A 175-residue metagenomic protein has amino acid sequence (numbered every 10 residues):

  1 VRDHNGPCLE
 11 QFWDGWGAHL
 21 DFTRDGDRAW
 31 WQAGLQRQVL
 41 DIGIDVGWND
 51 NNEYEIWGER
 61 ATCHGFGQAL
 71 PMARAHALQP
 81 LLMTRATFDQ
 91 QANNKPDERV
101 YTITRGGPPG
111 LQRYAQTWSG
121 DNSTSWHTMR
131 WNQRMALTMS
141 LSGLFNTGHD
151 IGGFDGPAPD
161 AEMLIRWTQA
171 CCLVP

Functional and structural regions predicted by a protein language model:
V1-P175: Catalytic-domain carbohydrate-binding cleft regions of carbohydrate-active enzymes
